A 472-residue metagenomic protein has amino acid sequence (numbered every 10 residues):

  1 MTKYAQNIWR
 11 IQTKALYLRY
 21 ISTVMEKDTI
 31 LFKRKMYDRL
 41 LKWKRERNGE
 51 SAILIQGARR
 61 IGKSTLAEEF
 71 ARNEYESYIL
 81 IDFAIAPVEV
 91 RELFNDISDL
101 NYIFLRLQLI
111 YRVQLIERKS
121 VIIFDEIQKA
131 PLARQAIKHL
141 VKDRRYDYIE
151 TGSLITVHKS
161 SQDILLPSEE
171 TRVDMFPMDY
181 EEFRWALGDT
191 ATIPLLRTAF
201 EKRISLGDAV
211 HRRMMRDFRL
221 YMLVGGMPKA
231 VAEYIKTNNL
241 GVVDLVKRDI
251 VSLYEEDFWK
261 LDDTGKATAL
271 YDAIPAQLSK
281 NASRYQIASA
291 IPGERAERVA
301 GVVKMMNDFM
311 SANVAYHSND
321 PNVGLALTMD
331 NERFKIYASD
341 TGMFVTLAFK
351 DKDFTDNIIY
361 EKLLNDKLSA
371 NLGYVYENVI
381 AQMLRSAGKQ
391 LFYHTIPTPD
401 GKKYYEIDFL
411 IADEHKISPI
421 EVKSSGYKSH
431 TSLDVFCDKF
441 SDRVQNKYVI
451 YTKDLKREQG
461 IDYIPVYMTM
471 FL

Functional and structural regions predicted by a protein language model:
M1-I30, K35, K44-S51, R60 (+3 more regions): A cross-kingdom feature that marks ATP-driven nucleic-acid transaction machinery
I8-L16, Y20-V24, G188-Y376, P397: Interdomain hinge/linker elements that couple catalytic modules in large macromolecular machines
I55: Hydrophobic anchor at the beta1->P-loop junction of P-loop NTPases
K63: Conserved lysine of the Walker
E74-V90: Conserved catalytic segments around the Walker B and adjacent sensor/switch elements of P-loop NTPase domains
I85-E117: Short glycine-rich substrate-engagement loop in P-loop NTPases that contacts/grips substrate
I123, D147-S153, D174: Structural recognition of the conserved hydrophobic beta-strand(s) that form the central parallel beta-sheet of P-loop
H139, T156-R172, R184-D189: Short regulatory helix/loop adjacent to the ATP-binding pocket of P-loop NTPases
